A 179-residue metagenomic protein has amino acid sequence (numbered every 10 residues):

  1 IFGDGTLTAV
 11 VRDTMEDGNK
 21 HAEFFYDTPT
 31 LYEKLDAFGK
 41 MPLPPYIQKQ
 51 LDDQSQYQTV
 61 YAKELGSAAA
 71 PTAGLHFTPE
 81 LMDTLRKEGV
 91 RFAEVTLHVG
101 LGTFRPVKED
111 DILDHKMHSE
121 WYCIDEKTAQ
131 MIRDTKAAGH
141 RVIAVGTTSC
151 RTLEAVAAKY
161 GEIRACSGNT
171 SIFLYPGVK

Functional and structural regions predicted by a protein language model:
I1-K179: Surface-exposed, charge/polar-rich loops and edge strands
